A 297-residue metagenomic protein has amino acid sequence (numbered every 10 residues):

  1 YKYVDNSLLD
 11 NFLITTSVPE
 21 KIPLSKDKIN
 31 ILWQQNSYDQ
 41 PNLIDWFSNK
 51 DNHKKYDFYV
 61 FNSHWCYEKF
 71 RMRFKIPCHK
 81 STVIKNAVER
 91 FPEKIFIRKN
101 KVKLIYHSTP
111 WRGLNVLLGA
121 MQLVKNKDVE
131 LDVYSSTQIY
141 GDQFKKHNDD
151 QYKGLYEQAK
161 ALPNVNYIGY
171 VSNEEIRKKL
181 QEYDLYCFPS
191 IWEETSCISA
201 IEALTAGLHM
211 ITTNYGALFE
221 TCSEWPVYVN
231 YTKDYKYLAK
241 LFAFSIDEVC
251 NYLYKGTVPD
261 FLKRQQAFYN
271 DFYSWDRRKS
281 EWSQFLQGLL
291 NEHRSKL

Functional and structural regions predicted by a protein language model:
Y1-F70: Extended catalytic core of nucleotide-activated donor transferases of GT-like folds
D57-R71, I76-E93: Donor nucleotide-sugar binding/catalytic pocket of nucleotide-sugar-dependent glycosyltransferases
F96-G113, L118-M121, D132: Conserved donor-binding/catalytic core segment of Leloir-type glycosyltransferases
K145-E174: Nucleotide-activated donor-binding/catalytic signature segment of Leloir-type glycosyltransferases, i.e., the conserved
K178-Y183: Short alpha-helical donor nucleotide-sugar binding micro-motif in glycosyltransferases
H209-T212: Short hydrophobic beta-strand element within catalytic cores of glycosyltransferases and related nucleotide-activated
F219-V249: Change "using UDP/GDP/dTDP sugars" to "using nucleotide sugars
K233, Y254-R294: A charged, aromatic-enriched C-terminal amphipathic alpha-helix characteristic of glycosyltransferases across folds
